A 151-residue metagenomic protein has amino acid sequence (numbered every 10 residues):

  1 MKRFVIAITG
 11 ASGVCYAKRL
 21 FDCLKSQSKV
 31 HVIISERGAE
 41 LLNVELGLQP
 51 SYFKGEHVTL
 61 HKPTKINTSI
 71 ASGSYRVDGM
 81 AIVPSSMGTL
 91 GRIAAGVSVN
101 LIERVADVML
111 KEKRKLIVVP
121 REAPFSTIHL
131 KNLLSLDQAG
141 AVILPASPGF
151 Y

Functional and structural regions predicted by a protein language model:
M1-I117, R121-Y151: A cross-family phosphate/adenosyl-ligand binding-site feature
